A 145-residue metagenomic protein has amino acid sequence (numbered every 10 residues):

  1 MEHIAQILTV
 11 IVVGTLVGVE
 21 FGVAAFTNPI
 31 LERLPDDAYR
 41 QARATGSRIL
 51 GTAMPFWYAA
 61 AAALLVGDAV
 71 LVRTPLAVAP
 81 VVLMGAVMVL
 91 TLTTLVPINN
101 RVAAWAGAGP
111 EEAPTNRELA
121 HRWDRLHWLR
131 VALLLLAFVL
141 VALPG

Functional and structural regions predicted by a protein language model:
E2-G14, V70-A86: Interfacial segments of alpha-helical transmembrane regions
H3-I7, V13-A60, N99-H121: Interfacial loop at the N-terminal end of multi-pass membrane proteins
I11-G14, G18, A63-V66, V82-V89 (+2 more regions): Generic alpha-helical transmembrane segments of integral inner-membrane proteins, especially permease/transport modules
F26-P29, R43, Y58-V72, L90 (+1 more regions): Membrane-helix exit/interface motif
M54-A69, R130-F138: Core segments of transmembrane alpha-helices that mediate helix-helix packing or line hydrophobic substrate/ligand
P75-I98, V102-A103: Mid-chain, well-packed structural core segment of small domains
E118-L126, V131-L133: Substrate-agnostic recognition of the 12-TM MFS/MFS-like secondary transporter fold
V141-G145: Juxtamembrane boundary at the C-terminal end of a transmembrane helix
